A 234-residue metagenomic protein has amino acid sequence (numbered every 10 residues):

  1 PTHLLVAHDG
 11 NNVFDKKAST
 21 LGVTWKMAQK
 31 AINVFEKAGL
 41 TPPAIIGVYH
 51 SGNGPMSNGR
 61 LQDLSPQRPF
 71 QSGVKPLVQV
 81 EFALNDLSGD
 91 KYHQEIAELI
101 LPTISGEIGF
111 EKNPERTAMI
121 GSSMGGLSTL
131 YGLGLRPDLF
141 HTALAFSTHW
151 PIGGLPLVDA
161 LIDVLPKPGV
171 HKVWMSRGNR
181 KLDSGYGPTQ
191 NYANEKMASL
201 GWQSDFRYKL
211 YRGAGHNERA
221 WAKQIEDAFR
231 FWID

Functional and structural regions predicted by a protein language model:
P1-D234: Non-catalytic cap/lid and distal C-terminal segments of serine-dependent acyl enzymes
